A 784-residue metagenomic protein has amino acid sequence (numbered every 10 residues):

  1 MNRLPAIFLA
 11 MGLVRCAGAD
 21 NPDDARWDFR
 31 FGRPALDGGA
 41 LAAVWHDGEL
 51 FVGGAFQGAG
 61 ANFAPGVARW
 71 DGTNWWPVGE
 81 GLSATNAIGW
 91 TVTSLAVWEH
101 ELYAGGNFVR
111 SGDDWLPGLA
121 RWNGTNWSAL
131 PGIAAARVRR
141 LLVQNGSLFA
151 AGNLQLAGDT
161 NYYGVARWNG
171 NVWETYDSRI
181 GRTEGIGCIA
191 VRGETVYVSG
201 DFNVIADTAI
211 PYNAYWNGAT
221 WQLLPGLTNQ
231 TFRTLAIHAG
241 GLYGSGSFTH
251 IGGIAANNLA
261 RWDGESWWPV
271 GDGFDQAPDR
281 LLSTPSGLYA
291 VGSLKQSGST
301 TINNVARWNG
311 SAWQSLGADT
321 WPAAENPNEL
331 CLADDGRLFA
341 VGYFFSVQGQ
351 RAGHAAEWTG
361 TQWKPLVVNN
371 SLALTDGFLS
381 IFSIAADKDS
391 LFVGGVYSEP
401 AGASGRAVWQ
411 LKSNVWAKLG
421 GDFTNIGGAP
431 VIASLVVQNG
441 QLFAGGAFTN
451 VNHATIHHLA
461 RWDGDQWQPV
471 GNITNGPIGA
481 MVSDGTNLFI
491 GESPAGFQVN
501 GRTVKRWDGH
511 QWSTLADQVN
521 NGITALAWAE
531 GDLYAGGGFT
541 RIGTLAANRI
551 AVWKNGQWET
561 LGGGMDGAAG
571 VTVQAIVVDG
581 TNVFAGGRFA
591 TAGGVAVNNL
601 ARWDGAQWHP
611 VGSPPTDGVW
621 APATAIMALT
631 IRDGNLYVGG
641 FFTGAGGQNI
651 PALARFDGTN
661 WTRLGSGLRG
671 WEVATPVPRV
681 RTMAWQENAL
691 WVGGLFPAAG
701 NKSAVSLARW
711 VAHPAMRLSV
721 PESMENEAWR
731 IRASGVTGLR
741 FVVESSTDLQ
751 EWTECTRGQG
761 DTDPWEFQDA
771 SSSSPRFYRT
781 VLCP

Functional and structural regions predicted by a protein language model:
R3-A715: Extracytoplasmic surface signature
H713-P784: Short, composition-biased motifs enriched in small/polar/acidic residues
